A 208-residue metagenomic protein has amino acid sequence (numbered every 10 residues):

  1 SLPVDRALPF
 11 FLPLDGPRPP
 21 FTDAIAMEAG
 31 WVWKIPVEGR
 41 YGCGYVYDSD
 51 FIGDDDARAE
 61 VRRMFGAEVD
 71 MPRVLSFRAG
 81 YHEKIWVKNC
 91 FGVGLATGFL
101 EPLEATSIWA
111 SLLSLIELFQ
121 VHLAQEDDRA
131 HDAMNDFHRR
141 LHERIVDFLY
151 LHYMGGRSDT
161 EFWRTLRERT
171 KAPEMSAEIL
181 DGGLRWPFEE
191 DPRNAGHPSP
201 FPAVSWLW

Functional and structural regions predicted by a protein language model:
S1-G66, L115: Predominantly flavin-linked oxidoreductase catalytic cores and closely associated redox partners
W31-W33, F77, W86, C90 (+1 more regions): Tryptophan-centered motif/residue detector
E38, Y47-S158: FAD/FMN-dependent oxidoreductases across multiple families
Q120-W208: Long, low-complexity C-terminal extensions of enzymes
